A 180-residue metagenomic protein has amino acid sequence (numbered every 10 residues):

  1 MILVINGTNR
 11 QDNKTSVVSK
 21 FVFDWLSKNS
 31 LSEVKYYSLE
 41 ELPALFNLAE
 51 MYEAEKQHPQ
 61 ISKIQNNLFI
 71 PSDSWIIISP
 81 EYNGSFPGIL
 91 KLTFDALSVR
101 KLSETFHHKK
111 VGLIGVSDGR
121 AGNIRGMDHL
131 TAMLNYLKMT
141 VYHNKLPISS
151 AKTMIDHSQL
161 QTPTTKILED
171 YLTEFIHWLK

Functional and structural regions predicted by a protein language model:
M1-R100, Q159-L179: N-terminal beta1-alpha1-beta2 submodule of the flavodoxin-like/Rossmannoid cofactor-binding fold
N6-T8, G115, K152: Short, histidine-centered active-site or binding-site loop motifs used for metal coordination, general acid-base
K35-F46, L102, L137-D156: Mobile beta-alpha loop/short-helix "lid" or hinge segments that flank ligand
D95-L102, A132-Y136: Short, intrinsically disordered, mixed-charge
F106-H108, D156-Q159: Glycine-rich NAD(P)-binding loop of Rossmann-like domains
H107-S149: Short, glycine-/small-residue-rich phosphate/pyrophosphate-handling segment
Y136-K138, H177-K180: Rossmann-like dinucleotide/phosphate-binding beta-alpha-beta segment
